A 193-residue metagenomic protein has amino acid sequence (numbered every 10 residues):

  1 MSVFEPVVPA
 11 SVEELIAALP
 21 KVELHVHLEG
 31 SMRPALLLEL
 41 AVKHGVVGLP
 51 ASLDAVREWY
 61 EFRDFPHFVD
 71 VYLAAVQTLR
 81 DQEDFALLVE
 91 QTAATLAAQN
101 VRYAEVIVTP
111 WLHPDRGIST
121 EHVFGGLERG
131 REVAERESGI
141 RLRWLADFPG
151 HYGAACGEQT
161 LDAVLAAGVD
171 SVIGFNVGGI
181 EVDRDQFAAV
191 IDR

Functional and structural regions predicted by a protein language model:
M1-R193: Metal-cofactor-binding active-site regions of metalloenzymes
